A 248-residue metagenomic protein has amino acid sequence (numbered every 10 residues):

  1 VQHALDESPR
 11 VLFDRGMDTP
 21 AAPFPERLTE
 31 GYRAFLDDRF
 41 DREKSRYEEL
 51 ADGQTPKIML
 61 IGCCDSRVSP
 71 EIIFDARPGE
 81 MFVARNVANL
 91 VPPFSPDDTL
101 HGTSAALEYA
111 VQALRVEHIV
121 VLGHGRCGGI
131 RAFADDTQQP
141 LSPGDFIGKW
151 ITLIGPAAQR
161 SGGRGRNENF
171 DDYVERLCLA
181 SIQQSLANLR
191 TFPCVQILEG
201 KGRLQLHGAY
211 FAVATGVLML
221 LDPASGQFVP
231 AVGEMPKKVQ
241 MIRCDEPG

Functional and structural regions predicted by a protein language model:
H3: Cationic, low-complexity basic patches in intrinsically disordered or flexible, solvent-exposed regions
S8-L12, G16-P56, N89-E117, G128-G248: Divalent-metal-activated hydrolytic enzyme cores
Q54-E71: Conserved H-X4-D acyltransferase segment
I61-C63, R85, L122-H124, H207-A212: Short beta-strand segments
S66-L90: Catalytic core of membrane glycerolipid acyltransferases/transacylases, capturing the structured, soluble-facing
